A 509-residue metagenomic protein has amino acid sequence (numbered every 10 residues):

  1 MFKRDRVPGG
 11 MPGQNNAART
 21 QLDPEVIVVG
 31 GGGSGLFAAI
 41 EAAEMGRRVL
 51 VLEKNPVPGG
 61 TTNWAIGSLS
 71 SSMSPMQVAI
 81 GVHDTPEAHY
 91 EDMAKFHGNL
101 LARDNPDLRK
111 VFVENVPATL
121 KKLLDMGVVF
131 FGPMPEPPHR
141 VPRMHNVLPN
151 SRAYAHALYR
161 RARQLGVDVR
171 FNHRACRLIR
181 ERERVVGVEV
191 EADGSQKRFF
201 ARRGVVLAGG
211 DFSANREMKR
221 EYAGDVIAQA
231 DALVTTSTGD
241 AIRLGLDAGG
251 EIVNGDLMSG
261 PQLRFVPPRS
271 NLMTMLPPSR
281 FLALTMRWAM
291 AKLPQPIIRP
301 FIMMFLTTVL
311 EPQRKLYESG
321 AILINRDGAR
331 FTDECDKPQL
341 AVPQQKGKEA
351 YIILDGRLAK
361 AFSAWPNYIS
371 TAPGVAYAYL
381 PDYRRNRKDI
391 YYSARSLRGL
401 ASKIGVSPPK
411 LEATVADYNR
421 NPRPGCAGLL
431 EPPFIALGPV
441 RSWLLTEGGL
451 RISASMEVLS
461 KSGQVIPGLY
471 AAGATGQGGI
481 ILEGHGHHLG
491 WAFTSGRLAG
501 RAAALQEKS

Functional and structural regions predicted by a protein language model:
F2-R6, G13-Q21, R48, K54-D168 (+4 more regions): Conserved N-terminal/central alpha/beta ligand/cofactor-binding core
Q21-P24, G194-G204: Core beta-strand elements of the Rossmann-like FAD/NAD(P) dinucleotide-binding domain in flavoenzyme oxidoreductases
V26-V51: N-terminal Rossmann-like FAD-binding beta1-loop-alpha1 element of flavoenzymes
N55, D193-G194, R203-G204, A208-A214 (+1 more regions): Glycine-/small-residue-rich beta->alpha transition segments that form the dinucleotide
F200-A283, L489, L498: Glycine-rich loop(s) and the adjacent beta-strand/alpha-helix scaffold that form part
L244-E251, E412, A492-S509: Internal hydrophobic alpha-helix adjacent to the cofactor/substrate pocket in enzyme cavities
D256-I352, A359-F362, A413-A416, R420-L445 (+1 more regions): Mid-to-C-terminal Rossmann-like scaffold of FAD/NAD(P)H-dependent oxidoreductases
S396, V406-G479, E483: A glycine-rich dinucleotide-binding beta-alpha-beta segment and adjacent secondary-structure elements that constitute
